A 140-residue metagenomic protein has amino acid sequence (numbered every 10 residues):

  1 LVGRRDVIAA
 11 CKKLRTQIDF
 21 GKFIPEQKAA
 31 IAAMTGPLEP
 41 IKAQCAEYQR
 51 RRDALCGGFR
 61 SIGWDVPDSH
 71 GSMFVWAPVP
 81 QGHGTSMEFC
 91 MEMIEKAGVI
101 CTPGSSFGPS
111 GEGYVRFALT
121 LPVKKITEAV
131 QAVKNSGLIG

Functional and structural regions predicted by a protein language model:
L1-G140: PLP-dependent class I/II
